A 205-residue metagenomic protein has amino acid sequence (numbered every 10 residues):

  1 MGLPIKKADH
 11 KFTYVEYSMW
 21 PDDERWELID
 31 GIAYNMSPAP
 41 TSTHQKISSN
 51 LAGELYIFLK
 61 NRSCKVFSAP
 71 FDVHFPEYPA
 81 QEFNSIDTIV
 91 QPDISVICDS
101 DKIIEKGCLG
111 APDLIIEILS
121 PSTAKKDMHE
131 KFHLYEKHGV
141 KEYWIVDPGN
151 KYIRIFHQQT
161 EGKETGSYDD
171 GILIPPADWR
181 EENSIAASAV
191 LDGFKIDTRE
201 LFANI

Functional and structural regions predicted by a protein language model:
M1-I205: Gly/Pro/Ser/Thr-rich low-complexity, intrinsically disordered segments predominantly at protein N-termini
